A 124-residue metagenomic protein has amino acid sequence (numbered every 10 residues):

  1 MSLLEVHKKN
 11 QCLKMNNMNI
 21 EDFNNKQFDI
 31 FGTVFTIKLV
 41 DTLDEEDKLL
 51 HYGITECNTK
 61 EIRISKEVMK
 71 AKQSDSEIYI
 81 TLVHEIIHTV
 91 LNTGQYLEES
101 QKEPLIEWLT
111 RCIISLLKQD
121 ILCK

Functional and structural regions predicted by a protein language model:
M1, N10-C12, Q27: Generic N-terminal initiation segments characterized by hydrophobic and/or small/turn-forming residues
S2-K8, G32: Short linear clamp-binding motif
H7-N17: Short, Lys/Arg-enriched N-terminal segments with co-localized hydrophobic residues within the first ~10-30 amino acids
M15-K26: Short acidic, Pro/Gly- and aromatic-enriched capping/linker segments at domain boundaries
N25-S76, T89-T93, L97-C112: Active-site scaffold of zinc-dependent metalloenzymes
E77-E85: Short alpha-helical catalytic segment bearing the HExxH-like zincin motif of zinc-dependent metalloproteases
I113-L117: Short, basic alpha-helical nucleic acid-contact segments in DNA-binding proteins and DNA transaction factors
Q119-K124: Short, Lys/Arg-rich amphipathic alpha-helical interaction segments that bind nucleic acids or acidic protein surfaces
